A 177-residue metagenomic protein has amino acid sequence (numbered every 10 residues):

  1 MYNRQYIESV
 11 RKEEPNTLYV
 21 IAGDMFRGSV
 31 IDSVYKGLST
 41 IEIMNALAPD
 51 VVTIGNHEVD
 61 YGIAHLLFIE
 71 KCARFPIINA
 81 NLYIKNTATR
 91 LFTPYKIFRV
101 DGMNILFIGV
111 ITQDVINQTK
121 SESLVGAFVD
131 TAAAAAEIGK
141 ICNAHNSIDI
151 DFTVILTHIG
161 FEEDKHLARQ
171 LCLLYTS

Functional and structural regions predicted by a protein language model:
N3-S177: Acidic, metal/ion-coordinating pockets
